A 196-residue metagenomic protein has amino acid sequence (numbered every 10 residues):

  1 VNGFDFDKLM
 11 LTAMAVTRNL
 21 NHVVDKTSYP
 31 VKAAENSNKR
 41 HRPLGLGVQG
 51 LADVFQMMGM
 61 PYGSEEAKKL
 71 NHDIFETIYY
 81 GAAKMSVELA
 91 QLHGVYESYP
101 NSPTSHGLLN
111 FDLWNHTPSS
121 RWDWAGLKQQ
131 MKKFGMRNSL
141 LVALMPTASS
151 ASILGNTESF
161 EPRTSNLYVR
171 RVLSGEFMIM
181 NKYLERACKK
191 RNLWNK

Functional and structural regions predicted by a protein language model:
V1-K196: Long, C-terminal-biased catalytic regions of enzyme "large/alpha" subunits
